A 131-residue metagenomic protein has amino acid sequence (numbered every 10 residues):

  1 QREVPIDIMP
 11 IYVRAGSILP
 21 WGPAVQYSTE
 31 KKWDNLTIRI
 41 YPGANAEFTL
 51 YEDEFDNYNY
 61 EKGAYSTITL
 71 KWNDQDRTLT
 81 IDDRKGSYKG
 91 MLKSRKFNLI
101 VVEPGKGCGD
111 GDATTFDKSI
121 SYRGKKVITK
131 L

Functional and structural regions predicted by a protein language model:
Q1-D82, S87-G109, Y122: Catalytic core of carbohydrate-active enzymes
G107-L131: Intrinsically disordered, low-complexity linkers and stems that provide flexible hinges in membrane-associated
